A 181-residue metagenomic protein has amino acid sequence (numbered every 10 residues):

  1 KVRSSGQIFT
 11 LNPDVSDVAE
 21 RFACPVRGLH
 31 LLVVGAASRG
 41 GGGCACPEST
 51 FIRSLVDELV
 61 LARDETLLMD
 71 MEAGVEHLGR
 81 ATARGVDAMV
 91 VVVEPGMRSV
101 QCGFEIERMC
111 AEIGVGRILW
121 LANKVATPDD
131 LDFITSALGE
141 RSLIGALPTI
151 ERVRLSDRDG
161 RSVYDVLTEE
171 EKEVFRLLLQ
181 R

Functional and structural regions predicted by a protein language model:
K1-S54: P-loop/Walker-type NTP enzyme "switch/lid" segment
L31, T66-L68, V163: Residue-level preference for the first positions of well-ordered beta-strands
V34, P148-T149: Active-site donor-binding loop signature of nucleotide-sugar glycosyltransferases
G40, R154-D157: A short acidic, helix-capping loop that chelates divalent metal ions and anchors anionic groups
C46-S49, T168-K172: Electropositive phosphate-/nucleotide-binding environments in soluble metabolic enzymes
P47-A146, L155: Conserved catalytic-core segment of NTP-binding enzymes
D157-E170: C-terminal boundary of histidine-terminating zinc-finger modules
E169-R181: Histidine-centered active-site loop/cap adjacent to the catalytic His in serine esterases/O-acetyl transfer systems
